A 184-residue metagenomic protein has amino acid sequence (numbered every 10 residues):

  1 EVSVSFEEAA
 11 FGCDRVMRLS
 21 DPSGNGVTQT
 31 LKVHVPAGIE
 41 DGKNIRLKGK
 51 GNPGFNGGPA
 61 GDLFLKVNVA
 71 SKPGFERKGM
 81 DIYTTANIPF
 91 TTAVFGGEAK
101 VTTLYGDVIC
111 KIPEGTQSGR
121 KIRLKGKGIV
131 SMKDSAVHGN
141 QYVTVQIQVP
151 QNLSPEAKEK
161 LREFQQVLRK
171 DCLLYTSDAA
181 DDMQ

Functional and structural regions predicted by a protein language model:
E1-S177: Non-catalytic interaction modules of co-chaperones and other macromolecular assembly/maintenance factors
D178-Q184: A short, hydrophobic C-terminal helix/tail in secreted or cell-surface proteins
